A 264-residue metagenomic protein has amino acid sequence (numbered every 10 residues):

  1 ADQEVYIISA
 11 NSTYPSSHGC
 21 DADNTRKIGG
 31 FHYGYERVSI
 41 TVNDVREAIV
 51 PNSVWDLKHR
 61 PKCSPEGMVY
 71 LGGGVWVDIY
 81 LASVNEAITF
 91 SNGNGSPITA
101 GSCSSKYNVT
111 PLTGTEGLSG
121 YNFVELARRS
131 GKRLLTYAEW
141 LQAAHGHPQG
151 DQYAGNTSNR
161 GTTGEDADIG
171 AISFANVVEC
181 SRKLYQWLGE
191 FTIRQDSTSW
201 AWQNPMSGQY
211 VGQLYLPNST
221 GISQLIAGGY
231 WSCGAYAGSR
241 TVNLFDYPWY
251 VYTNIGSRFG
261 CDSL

Functional and structural regions predicted by a protein language model:
A1-P65: Beta-strand-rich solenoidal segments
D2-P15, A87-N94, V242-L244: Surface-exposed flexible segments
T25-H32, G72-G74, I172-A175, S181-L184 (+2 more regions): Extracellular structured ligand-interaction cores
G34, G74-Y80, N85, E190 (+3 more regions): Structured loops at beta-to-helix junctions and adjacent beta-edge loops in soluble globular domains
V38, D44, V50-C180, S263: Short aromatic-cysteine micro-motif
C63-S64, V69-Y70, D78-Y80, Q203-Q224: Extracytoplasmic/secretory soluble proteins
A87-I88, G189-W202: Cytochrome P450 core scaffold surrounding the K-helix E-X-X-R motif and the conserved "meander" helix-loop region
G114-L118, G208-L264: Disulfide-stabilized, aromatic/cysteine-rich ligand-recognition loop
